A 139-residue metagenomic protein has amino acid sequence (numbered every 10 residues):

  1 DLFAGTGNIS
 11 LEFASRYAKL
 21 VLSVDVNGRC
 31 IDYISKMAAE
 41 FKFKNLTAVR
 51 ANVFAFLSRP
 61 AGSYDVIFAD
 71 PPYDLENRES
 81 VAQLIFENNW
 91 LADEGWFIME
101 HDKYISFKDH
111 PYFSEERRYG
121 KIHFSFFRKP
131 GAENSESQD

Functional and structural regions predicted by a protein language model:
D1-D139: Class I S-adenosyl-L-methionine-dependent methyltransferase catalytic core
